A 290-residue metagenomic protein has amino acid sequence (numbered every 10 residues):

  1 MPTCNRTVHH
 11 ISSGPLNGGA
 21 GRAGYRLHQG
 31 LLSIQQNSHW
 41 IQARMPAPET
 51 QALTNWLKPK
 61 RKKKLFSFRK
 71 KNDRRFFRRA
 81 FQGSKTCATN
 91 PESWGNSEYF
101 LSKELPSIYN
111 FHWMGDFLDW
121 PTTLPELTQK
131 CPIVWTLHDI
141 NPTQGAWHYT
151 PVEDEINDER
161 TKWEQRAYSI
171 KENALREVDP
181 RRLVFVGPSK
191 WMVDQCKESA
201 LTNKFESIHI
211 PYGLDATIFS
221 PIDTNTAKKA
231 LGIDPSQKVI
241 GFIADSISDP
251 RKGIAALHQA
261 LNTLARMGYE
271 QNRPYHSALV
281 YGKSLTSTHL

Functional and structural regions predicted by a protein language model:
C4-N5, H10-G18, Y25-P91, S97-F100 (+2 more regions): N-terminal strand-loop element at the rim of the active site of nucleotide-sugar-dependent glycosyltransferases
R6-T7, L183, E206, I233-G241 (+1 more regions): Charged active-site motifs of nucleotide-sugar-dependent glycosyltransferases
E98-L118, C131-H138: Short N-terminal targeting/anchoring amphipathic segment
T128, N141, V152-V186, M192-V193 (+1 more regions): Membrane-proximal helix-turn-helix segments that form the acceptor-binding/catalytic region of lipid-linked
Y168-K171, S220-I233: A short helix/loop element that forms part of the nucleotide-sugar donor recognition site in Leloir-type
R181, I233-K252, H258-N262: Conserved donor-binding/catalytic core segment of Leloir-type glycosyltransferases
W191, G213: Carbohydrate-associated surface elements
I243-I247, A255-Q259, N272-H289: Glycosyltransferase donor-sugar binding loop
